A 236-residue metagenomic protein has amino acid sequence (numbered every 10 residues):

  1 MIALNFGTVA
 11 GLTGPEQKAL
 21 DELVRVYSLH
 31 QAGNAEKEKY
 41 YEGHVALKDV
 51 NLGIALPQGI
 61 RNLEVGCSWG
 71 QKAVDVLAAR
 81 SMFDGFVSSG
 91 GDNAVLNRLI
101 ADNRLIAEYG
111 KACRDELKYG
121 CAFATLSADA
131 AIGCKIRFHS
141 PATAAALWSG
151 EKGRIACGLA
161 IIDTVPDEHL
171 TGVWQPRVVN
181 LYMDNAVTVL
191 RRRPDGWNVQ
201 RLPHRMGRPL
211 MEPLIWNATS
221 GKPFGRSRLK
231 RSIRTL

Functional and structural regions predicted by a protein language model:
M1-T143, K152-I155: Extended, helix-rich architectural segments
I2-G7, G11, E16-D21, R25-S28 (+1 more regions): Structured, contiguous alpha/beta core segments that scaffold functional sites
